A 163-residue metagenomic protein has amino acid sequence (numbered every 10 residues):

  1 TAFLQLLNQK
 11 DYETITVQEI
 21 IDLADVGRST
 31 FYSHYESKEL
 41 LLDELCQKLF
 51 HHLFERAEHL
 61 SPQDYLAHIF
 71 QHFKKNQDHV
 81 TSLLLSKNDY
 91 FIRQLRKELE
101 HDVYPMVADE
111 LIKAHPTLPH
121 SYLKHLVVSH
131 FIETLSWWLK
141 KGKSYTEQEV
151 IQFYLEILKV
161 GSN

Functional and structural regions predicted by a protein language model:
T1, E44, K48, K97 (+5 more regions): Short, residue-level hotspots on alpha-helical faces of the histone-fold and other alpha-helical interaction modules
T1-L4, N8, E13-D25, Y32-H59 (+2 more regions): An amphipathic alpha-helix adjacent to DNA-recognition modules
V17, E39, Q63, I92 (+2 more regions): Short, structured helix-loop boundary elements
I20-L40, H72-D102, Y154-G161: Basic/polar phosphate-binding segments, predominantly the helix-turn-helix DNA-binding elements of transcriptional
K48-H52, N76, H101-E110, G161: A short secondary-structure junction motif
V80-L84, E110-L111, W138, G142: Secondary-structure edge/capping motif, primarily at the C-terminal ends of alpha-helices and the immediately following
N88-E133: Amphipathic alpha-helical packing segments from all-alpha helical-bundle domains
W137-N163: C-terminal peripheral helix-coil segments that are non-catalytic and often amphipathic
